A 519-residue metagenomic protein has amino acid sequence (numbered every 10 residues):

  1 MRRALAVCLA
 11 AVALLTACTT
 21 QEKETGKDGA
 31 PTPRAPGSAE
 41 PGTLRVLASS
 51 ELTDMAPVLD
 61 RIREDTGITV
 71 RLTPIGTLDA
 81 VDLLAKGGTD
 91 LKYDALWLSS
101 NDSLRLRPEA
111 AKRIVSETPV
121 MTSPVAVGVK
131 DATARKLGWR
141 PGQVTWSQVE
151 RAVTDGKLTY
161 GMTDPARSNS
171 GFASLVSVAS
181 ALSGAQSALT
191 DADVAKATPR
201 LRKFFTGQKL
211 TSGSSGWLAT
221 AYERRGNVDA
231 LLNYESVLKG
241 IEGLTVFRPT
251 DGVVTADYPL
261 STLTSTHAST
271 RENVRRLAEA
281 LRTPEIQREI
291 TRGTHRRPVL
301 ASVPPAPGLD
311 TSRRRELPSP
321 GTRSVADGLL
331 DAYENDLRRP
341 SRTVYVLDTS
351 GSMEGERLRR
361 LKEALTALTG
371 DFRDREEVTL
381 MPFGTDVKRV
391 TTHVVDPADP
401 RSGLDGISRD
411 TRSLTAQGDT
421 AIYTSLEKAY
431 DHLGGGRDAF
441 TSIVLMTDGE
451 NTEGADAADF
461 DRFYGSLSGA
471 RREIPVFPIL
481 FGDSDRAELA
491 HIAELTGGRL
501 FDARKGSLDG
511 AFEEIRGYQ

Functional and structural regions predicted by a protein language model:
R3, A17-E22, G26, G37 (+4 more regions): Extracellular/periplasmic juxtamembrane helices and adjacent flexible linkers that interface with membrane partners
D28-D164: N-terminal segment of the mature folded domain
P119-V127, T198-R200, F204, E242-R275: Periplasmic-binding protein-like
E150-V153, R338-A398, Y423-L426, S442-M446 (+2 more regions): Von Willebrand factor
A185-P249: Ligand-binding pocket segment of bilobal, Venus flytrap-like solute-binding proteins
E377, M381-R412, D431-G436, G454-A458 (+1 more regions): Short beta-strand-loop
S402-T441, P475-A487, S507-A511: Von Willebrand factor
G449-G506, E513-E514: VWA/integrin I-like adhesion module and closely mimicked acidic/polar interface patches used
